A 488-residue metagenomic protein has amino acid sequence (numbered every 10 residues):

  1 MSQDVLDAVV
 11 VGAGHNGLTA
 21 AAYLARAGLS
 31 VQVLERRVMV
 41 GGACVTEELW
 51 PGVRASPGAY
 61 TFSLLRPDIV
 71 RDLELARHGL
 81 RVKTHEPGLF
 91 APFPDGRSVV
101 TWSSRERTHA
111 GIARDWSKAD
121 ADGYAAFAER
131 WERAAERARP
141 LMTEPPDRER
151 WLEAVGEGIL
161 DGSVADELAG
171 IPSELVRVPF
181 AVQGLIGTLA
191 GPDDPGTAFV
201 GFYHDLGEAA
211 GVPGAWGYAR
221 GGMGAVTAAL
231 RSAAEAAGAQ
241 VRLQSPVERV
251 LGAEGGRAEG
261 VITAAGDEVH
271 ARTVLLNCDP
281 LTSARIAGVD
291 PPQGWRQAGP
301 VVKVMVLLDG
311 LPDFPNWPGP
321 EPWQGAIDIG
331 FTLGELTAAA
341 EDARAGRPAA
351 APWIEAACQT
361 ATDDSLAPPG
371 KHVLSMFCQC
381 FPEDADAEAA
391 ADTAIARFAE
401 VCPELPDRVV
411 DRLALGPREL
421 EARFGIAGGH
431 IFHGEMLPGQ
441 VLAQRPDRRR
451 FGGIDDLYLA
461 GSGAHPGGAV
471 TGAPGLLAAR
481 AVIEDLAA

Functional and structural regions predicted by a protein language model:
D4-R137: N-terminal glycine-rich phosphate/pyrophosphate-binding loop and immediately adjacent elements
P94-P195: Rossmann-like flavin
L175-P192, A349-E355, E404-H465: A glycine-rich dinucleotide-binding beta-alpha-beta segment and adjacent secondary-structure elements that constitute
H204-I262: Helical element adjacent to the flavin cofactor pocket in flavoenzyme catalytic cores
A219, E248-A367: Mid-domain catalytic core of redox enzymes that form a hydrophobic substrate pocket/lid adjacent to a catalytic redox
G252, D485-A488: Active-site-proximal substrate-binding core of FAD-dependent oxidoreductases
L311-P312, A343, R347-A349, D386-A422: Flavin-binding catalytic cores
S462-I483: A conserved FAD-binding loop/helix module that cradles the flavin
